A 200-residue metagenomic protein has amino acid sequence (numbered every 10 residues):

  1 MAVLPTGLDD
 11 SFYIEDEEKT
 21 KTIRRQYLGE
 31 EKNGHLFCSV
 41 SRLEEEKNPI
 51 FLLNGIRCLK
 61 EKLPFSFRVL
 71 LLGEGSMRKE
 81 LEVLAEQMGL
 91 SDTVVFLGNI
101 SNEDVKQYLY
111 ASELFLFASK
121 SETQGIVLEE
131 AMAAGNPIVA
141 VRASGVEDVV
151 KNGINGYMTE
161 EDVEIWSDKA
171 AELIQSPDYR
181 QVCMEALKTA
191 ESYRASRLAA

Functional and structural regions predicted by a protein language model:
G7: Carbohydrate-associated surface elements
I14-E30: A short helix/loop element that forms part of the nucleotide-sugar donor recognition site in Leloir-type
E30-K47, L53-I56: Conserved donor-binding/catalytic core segment of Leloir-type glycosyltransferases
E82-I100: Nucleotide-activated donor-binding/catalytic signature segment of Leloir-type glycosyltransferases, i.e., the conserved
N99-I100, Q107-S112: Short alpha-helical donor nucleotide-sugar binding micro-motif in glycosyltransferases
K120: Aromatic "clamp/platform" in nucleotide-sugar-dependent glycosyltransferases that forms part of the donor/acceptor
P137-A140: Short hydrophobic beta-strand element within catalytic cores of glycosyltransferases and related nucleotide-activated
N152-G153, Y157-V163, E172-P177: Conserved acidic donor-binding segment of nucleotide-sugar-dependent glycosyltransferases
